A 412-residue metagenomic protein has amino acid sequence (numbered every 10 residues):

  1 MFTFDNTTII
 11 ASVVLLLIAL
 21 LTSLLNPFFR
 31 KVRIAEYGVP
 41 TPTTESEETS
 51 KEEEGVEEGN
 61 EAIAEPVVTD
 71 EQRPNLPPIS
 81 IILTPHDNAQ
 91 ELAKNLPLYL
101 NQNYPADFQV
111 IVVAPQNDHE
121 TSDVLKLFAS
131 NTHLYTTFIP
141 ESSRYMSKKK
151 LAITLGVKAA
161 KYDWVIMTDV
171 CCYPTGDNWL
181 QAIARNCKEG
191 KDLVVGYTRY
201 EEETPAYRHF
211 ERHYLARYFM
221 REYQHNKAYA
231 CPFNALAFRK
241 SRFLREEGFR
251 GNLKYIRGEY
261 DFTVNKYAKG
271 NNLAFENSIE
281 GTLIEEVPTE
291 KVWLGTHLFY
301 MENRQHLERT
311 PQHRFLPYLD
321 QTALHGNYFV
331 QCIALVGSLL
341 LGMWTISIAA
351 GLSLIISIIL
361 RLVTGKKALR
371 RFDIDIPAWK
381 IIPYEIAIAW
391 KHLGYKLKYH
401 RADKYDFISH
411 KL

Functional and structural regions predicted by a protein language model:
M1-T69: N-terminal membrane-anchoring/stem segments of glycan-assembly enzymes
P77-S80, Q109: Cell-envelope/extracellular polymer assembly enzymes that use nucleotide-activated donors
P97-S142: Acidic donor-binding segment of Leloir-type glycosyltransferases
A129, T136-S143, K148, A152 (+4 more regions): Long helical/loop segments within the catalytic core of UDP-sugar-dependent glycosyltransferases, especially the large
V165: Short aromatic/hydrophobic "clamp" motif used to bind/position activated sugar donors
V170-R185: Acidic donor-binding/catalytic loop of UDP-sugar-dependent glycosyltransferases, especially processive GT2
L193-V195, R199-L215, R250-L316: Catalytic donor/gating beta->alpha subdomain of glycosyltransferases that bind UDP-sugars
G326-Y405: Membrane-embedded multi-pass helical conduit in multi-pass membrane proteins, especially envelope-biosynthetic
